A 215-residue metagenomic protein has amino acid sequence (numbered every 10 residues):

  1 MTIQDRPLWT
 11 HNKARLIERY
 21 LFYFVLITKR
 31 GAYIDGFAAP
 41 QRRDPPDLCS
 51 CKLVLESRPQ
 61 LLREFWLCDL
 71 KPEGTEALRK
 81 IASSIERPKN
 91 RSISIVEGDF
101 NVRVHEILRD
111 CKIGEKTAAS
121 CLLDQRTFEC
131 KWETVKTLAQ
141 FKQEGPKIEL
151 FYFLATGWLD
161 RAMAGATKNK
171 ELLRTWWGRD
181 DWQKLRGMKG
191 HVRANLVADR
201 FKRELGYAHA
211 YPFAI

Functional and structural regions predicted by a protein language model:
M1-I215: Class I S-adenosyl-L-methionine-dependent methyltransferase catalytic core
